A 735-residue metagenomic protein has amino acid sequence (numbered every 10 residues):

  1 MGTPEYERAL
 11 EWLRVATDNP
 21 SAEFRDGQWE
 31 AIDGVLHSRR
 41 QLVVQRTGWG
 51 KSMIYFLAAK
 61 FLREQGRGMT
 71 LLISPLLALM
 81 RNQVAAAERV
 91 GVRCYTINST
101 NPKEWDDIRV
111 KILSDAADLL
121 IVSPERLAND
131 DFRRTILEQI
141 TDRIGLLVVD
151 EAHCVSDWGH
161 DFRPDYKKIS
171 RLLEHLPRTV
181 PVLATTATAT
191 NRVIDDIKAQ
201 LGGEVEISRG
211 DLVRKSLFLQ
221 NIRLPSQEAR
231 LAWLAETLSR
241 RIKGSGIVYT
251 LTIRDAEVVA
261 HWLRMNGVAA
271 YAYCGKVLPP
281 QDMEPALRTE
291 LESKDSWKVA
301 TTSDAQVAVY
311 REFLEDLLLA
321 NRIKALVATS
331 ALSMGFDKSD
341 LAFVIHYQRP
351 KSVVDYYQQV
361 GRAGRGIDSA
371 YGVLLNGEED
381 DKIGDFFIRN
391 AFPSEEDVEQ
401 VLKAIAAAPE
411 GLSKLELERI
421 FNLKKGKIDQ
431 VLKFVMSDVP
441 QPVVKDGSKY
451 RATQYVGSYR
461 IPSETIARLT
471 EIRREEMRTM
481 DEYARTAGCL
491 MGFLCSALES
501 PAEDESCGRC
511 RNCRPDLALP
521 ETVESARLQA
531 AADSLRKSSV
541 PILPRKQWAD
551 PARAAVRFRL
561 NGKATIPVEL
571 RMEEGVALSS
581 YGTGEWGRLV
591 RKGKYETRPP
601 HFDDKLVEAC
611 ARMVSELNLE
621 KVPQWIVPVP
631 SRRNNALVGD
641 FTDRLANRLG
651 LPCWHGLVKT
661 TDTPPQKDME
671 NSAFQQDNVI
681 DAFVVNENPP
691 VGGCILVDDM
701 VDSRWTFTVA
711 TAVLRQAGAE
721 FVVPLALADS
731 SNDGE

Functional and structural regions predicted by a protein language model:
T3-Y6, E11-A16, A22, D26 (+8 more regions): Helicase motor core with emphasis on the C-terminal RecA-like subdomain
G91, K111-V122, W654-A673: Conserved P-loop NTPase mechanochemical-coupling segment
P181, K621-S631, C694: Short glycine-rich phosphate-binding loop at a beta-alpha junction
L217, A531-W625, N635, G639 (+5 more regions): Active-site-facing substrate-recognition patch
I323, I345, R349-Q358, G364-T565: C-terminal accessory region of SF2 helicases/translocases
R362-S369, L649, R715-A719: Arginine/glycine-rich "motif VI" loop of SF2 helicases in the C-terminal RecA-like domain
A530-L535, T708-E735: PRPP-dependent phosphoribosyltransferase catalytic core
